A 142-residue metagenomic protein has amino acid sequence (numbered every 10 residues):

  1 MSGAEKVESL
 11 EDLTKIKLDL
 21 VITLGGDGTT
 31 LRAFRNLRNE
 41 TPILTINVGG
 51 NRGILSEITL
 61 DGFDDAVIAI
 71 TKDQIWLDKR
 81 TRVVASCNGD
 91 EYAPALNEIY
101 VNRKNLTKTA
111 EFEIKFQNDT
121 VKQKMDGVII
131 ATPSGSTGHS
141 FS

Functional and structural regions predicted by a protein language model:
M1-N39, D73: N-terminal glycine-/serine-/threonine-rich phosphate-binding loop
D27, V48-G49: Short, ordered loop/turn segments at secondary-structure junctions
G28-T30, T107, S136-G138: Glycine-rich nucleotide phosphate-binding loop and flanking beta-alpha elements of Rossmann-like dinucleotide-binding
R32-F34, I54-L55, E111, H139-S142: Short glycine-/acidic-enriched loop or helix-start segments at secondary-structure transitions that form or flank
N36-E40, I58-D61: Short, glycine/charged-enriched secondary-structure capping and boundary segments
P42-L44: Proline-centered loop/turn at the N-terminus of a beta-strand
G49, Q74, T81, A131-S142: Class I SAM-dependent methyltransferase SAM-binding "motif I" and its flanking Rossmann-like core
G49-D126: Catalytic core of DAGKc-family lipid kinases
